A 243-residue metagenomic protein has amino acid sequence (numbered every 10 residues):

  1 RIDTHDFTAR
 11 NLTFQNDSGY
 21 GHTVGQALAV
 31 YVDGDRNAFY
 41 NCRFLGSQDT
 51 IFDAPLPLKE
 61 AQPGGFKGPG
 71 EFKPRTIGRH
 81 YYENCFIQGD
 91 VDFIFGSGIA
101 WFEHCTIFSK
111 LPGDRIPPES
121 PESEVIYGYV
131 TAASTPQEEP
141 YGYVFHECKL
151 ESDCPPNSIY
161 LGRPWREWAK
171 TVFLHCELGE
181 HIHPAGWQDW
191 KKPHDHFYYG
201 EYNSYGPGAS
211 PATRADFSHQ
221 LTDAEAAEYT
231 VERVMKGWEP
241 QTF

Functional and structural regions predicted by a protein language model:
R1-F243: Sequence-level preference for short, compositionally simple segments enriched in small aliphatic or small polar residues
